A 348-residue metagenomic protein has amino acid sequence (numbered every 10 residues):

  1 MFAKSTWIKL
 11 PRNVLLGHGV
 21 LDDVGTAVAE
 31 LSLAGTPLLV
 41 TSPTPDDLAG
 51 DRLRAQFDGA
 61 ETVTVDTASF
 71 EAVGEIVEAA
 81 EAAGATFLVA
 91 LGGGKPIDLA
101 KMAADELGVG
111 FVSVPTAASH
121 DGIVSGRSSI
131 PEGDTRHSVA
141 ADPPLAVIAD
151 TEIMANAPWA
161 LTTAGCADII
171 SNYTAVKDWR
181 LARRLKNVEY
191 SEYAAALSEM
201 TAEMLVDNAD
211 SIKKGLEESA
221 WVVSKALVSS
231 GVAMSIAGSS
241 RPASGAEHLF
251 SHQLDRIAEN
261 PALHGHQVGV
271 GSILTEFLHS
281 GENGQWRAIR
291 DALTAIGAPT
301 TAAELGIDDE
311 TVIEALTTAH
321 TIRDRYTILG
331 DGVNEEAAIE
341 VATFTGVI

Functional and structural regions predicted by a protein language model:
M1-F87: ATP/NTP phosphate-donor binding region
T6-I8, L31-S32, E81-A83, A104 (+6 more regions): Solvent-exposed alpha-helices and their adjacent loops that cap or buttress functional pockets in soluble metabolic
D46-A49, K95-K101, H120-I123, A243 (+1 more regions): Short glycine/serine/threonine-rich phosphate/pyrophosphate-binding segments that cradle anionic phosphate groups
A82-A103, L107-A118: A short, small-residue-rich loop immediately preceding and capping a beta-strand
E106-T201: A glycine/threonine-rich phosphate-anchoring loop and its flanking beta-alpha core in nucleotide/phosphate-binding
I169, G281-I348: C-terminal charged capping/lid subdomain of soluble metabolic enzymes
E192-A295, T300-A303: Active-site segments that bind and position negatively charged phosphate/pyrophosphate groups
